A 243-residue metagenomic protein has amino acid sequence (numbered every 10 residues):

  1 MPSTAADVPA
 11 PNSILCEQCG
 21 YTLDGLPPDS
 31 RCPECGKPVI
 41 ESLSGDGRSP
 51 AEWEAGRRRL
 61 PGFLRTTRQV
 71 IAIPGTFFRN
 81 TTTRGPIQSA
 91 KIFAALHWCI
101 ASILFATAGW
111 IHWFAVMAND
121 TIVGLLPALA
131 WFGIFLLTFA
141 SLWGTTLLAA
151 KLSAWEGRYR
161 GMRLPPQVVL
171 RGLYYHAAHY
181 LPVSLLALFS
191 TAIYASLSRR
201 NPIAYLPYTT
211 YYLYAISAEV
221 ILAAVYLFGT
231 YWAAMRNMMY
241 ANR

Functional and structural regions predicted by a protein language model:
P2-I100: N-terminal juxtamembrane cytosolic/stromal segments of multi-pass membrane proteins
S3, D46-P50, G124-A128, I203-P207: Short hydrophobic/aromatic-rich motifs at helix boundaries and adjacent loops
T22, P38, D46, L125-P127 (+2 more regions): Alpha-helix initiation/capping motif
P38, H112, V183-L185: A generic membrane alpha-helix/interface feature
S44-G45, F105, L197-R199: Short, surface-exposed, polar/charged, turn-prone segments marking secondary-structure boundaries
D46, A115, L186-F189: Juxtamembrane helix-loop transition sites at the ends of transmembrane segments in multi-pass membrane proteins
L60-L142, A154: Core alpha-helical transmembrane segments of integral membrane proteins
A128-R243: Hydrophobic alpha-helical transmembrane segments and adjacent short intramembrane/lumenal linkers of inner/organellar
